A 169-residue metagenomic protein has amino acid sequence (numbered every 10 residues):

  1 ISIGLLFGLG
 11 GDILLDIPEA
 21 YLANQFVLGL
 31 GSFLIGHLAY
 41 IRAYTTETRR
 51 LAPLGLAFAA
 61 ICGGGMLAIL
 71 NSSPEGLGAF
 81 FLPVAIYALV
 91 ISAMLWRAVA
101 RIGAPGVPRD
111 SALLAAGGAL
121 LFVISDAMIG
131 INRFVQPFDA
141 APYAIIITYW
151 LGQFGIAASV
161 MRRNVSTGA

Functional and structural regions predicted by a protein language model:
I1-A169: Polytopic alpha-helical membrane-helix bundles and their juxtamembrane interface segments in multi-pass membrane
